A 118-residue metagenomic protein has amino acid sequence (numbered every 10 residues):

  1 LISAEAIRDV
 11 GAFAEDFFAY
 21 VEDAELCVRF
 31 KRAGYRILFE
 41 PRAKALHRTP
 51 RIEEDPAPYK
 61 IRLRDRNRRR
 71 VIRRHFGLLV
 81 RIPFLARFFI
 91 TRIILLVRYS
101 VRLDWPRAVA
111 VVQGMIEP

Functional and structural regions predicted by a protein language model:
L1-G11, D16-K44: A short, conserved alpha-helix in the catalytic core of glycosyltransferases
D23, V28, V112, I116-P118: N-terminal hydrophobic signal/anchor transmembrane helix of membrane proteins
R32-I116: Active-site-adjacent helix/loop segment of glycosyltransferases that harbors family-specific signature motifs
